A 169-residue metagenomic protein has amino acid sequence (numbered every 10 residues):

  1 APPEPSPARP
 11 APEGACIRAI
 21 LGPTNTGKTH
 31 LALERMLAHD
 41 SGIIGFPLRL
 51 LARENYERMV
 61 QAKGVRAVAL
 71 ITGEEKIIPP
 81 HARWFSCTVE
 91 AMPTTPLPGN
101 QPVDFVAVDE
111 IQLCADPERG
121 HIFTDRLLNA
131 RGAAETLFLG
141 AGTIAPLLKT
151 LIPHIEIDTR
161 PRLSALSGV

Functional and structural regions predicted by a protein language model:
P2-A11, H30-L33, L166-S167: Pre-Walker A adenine-sensing motif
E4-I20, H39-S41, A134: Pre-Walker A (Motif I) flank of P-loop NTPase domains
R9-L31, K149-L151: Walker A/P-loop
N25-Q61: Conserved Walker A/P-loop ATP-binding site and its immediately adjacent core in helicase/helicase-like ATPase domains
E54, M59-P102: Inter-Walker segment of RecA-like/P-loop motor cores
V89, D109-I111: Walker B catalytic acidic pair
F105, Q112-G168: Post-DEXD/H (motif II) to motif III coupling segment of the RecA-like Helicase ATP-binding lobe
